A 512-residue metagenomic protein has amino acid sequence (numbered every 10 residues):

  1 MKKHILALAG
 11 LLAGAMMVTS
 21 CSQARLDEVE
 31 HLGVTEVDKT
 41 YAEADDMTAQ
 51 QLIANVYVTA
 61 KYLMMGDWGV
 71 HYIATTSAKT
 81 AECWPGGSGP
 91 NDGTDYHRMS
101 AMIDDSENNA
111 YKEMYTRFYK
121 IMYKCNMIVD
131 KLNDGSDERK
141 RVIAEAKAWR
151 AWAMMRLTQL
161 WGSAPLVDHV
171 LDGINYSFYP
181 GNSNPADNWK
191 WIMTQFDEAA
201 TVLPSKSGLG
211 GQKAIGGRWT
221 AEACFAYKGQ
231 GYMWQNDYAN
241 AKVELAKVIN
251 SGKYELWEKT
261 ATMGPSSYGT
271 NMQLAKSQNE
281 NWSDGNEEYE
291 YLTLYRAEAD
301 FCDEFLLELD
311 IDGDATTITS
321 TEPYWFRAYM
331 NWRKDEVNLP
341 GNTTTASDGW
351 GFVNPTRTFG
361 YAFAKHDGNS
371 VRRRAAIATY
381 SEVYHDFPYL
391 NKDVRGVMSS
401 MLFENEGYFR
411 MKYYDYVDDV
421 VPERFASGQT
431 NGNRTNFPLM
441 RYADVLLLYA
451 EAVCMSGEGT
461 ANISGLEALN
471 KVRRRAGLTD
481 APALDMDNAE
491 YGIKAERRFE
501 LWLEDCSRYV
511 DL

Functional and structural regions predicted by a protein language model:
M1-H31: Bacterial Sec-dependent N-terminal signal peptides
M16, Y72-T76: Compositionally biased, low-complexity segments
S20-H71, D104-S320, D367-L512: Acidic/polar-rich alpha-helix caps and helix-coil junctions
T76-D95, M114-T116: Conserved oxyanion/phosphate-binding beta-strand-loop segments in alpha/beta enzyme cores
P90-K112: Short, glycine/alanine-rich amphipathic alpha-helical segment that often forms an alpha-turn-alpha hairpin
W325-V353: Short, cationic low-complexity segments
